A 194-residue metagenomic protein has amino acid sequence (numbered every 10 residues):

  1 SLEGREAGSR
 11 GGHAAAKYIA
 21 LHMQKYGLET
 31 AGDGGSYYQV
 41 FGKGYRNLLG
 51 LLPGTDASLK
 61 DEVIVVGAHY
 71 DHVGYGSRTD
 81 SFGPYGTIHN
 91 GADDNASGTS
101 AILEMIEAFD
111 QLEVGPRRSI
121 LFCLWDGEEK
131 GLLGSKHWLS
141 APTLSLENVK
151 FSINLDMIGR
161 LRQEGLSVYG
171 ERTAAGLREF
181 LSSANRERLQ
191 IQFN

Functional and structural regions predicted by a protein language model:
S1-G11, Y37-V40, G83-N95, D110 (+2 more regions): Second-shell loop/turn segments in exported
L2-G4, M23, E29-T30, D56-A57 (+4 more regions): Solvent-exposed loop/turn segments at secondary-structure junctions within structured extracellular/periplasmic domains
G4-P53: A non-catalytic alpha/beta surface segment that caps or lines the substrate-entry region of metallo-dependent hydrolase
G8, K60-V63, Y75-S81, L132-K136 (+1 more regions): Short, solvent-exposed loop/turn and secondary-structure capping segments
R10-K25, S36, S97-E104, A108 (+4 more regions): Extracytoplasmic/secreted proteins, especially bacterial periplasmic and envelope-associated proteins
G32, Q39-G42, N47-L51, V63-G67 (+4 more regions): Structural recognition of the beta-strand scaffold that forms the well-ordered cores of secreted hydrolase catalytic
G50, V66-G67, D71-H72, S77-L132: Alpha-helical metal-binding/catalytic segments enriched in His/Glu/Asp
W125-N194: Metal-dependent peptidase/peptidase-like ectodomains
